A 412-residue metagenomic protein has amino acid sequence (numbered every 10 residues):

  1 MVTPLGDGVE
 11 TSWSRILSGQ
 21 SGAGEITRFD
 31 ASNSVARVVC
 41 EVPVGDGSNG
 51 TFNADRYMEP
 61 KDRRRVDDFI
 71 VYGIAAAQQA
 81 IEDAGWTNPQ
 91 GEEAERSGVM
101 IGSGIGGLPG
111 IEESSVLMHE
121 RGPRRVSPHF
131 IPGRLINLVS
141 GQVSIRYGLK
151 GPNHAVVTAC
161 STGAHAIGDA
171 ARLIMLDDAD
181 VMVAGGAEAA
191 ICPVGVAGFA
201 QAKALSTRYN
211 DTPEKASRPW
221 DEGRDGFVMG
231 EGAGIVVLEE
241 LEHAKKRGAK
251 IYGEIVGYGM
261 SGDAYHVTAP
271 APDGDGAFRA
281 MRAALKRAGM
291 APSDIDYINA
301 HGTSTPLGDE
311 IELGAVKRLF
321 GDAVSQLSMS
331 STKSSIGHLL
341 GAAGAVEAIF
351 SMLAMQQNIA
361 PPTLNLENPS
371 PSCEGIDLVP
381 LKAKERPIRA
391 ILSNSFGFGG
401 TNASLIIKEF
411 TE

Functional and structural regions predicted by a protein language model:
M1-D62, E242-E254, I349-T363, K408-E412: ACP-dependent fatty acid/polyketide chain-elongation machinery
V2, S21-E25, V35, N210-A288 (+2 more regions): Condensing-enzyme catalytic core mediating Claisen C-C bond formation in acyl metabolism
W13, L17-T158, A187-G198, P292-E310: Conserved beta-ketoacyl condensing-enzyme motif
A31-G45, L108-G110, A189-S217, G259-R279 (+3 more regions): Active-site-adjacent elements of ketosynthase-type condensing enzymes
G73-W86, I136-V139, S144-E188, F227-A249 (+2 more regions): Active-site-proximal alpha-helical scaffold in enzymes
A80-A94, A244-I251, M281-Y297, L319-A323: Phosphate/pyrophosphate-binding loops at sites that engage ATP/ADP/AMP, CoA/4′-phosphopantetheine, polyphosphate
P89-A94, A288-D294, S325, E374-E412: Flexible, low-complexity linker/loop segments at domain and module junctions
E120-S127, H165-G168, R172, L176 (+5 more regions): Glycine-/small-residue-rich "gating" segment that lines the acyl/pantetheine channel and substrate pocket
